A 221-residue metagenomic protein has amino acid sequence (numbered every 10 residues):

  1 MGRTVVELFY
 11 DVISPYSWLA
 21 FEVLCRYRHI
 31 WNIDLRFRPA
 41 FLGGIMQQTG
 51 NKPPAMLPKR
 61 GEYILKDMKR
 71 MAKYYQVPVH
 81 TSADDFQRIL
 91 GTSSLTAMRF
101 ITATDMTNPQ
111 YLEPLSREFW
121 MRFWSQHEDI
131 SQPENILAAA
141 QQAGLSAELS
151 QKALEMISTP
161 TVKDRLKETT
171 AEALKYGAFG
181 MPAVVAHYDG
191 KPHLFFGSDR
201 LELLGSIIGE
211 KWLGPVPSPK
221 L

Functional and structural regions predicted by a protein language model:
T4, I13-Y16, A20-I33, P114 (+1 more regions): C-terminal cap of thioredoxin/glutaredoxin-like
E7: Beta1/beta-strand and adjacent pyrophosphate-binding region of the FAD-binding site in flavoprotein oxidoreductases
V12, W18-Q126, P215: Structural alpha/beta surface segment adjacent to cysteine/selenocysteine redox centers across thiol/disulfide enzymes
